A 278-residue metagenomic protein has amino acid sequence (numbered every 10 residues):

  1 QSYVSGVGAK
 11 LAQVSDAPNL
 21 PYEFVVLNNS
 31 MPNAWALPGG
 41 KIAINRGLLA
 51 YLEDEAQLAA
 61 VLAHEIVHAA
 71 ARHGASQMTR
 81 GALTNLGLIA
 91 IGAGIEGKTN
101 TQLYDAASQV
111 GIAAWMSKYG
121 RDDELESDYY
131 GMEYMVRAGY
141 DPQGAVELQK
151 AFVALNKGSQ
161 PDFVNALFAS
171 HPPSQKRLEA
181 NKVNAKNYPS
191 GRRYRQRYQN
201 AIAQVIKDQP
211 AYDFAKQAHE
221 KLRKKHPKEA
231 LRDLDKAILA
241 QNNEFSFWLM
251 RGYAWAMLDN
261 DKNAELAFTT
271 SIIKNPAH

Functional and structural regions predicted by a protein language model:
Q1-T99, M116, G131-A169, Q175 (+4 more regions): Peri-catalytic and regulatory segments of divalent metal-dependent proteins
V110: His/Cys-centered metal/cofactor-coordination and adjacent catalytic loops
G120: Negatively charged, flexible loop motifs adjacent to catalytic sites in prokaryotic signal transduction proteins
